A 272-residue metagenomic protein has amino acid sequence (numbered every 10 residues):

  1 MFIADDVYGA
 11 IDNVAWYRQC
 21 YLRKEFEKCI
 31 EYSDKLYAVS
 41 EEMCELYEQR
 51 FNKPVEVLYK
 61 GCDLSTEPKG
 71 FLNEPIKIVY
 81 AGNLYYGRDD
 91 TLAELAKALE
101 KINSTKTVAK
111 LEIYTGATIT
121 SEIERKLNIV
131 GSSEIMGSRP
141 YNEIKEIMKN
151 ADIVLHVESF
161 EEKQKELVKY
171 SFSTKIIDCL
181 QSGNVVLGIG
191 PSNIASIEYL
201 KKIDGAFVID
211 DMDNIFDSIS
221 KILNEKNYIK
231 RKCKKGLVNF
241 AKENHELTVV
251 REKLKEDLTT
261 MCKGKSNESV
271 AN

Functional and structural regions predicted by a protein language model:
M1-W16: A short, histidine- and acid-enriched strand-loop-helix "catalytic/donor-clamping" loop that lines the nucleotide-sugar
V7, Y17-L36: Membrane-proximal helix-turn-helix segments that form the acceptor-binding/catalytic region of lipid-linked
E42, K60-G61: Carbohydrate-associated surface elements
F71-L92, A96-L99: Conserved donor-binding/catalytic core segment of Leloir-type glycosyltransferases
G87-D90, N142-E146, V154-I177, V186-E198: Nucleotide-sugar-dependent
K106, T115, T120-N150: Nucleotide-activated donor-binding/catalytic signature segment of Leloir-type glycosyltransferases, i.e., the conserved
P191-S220: Change "using UDP/GDP/dTDP sugars" to "using nucleotide sugars
D210-D217, N227-T259: A charged, aromatic-enriched C-terminal amphipathic alpha-helix characteristic of glycosyltransferases across folds
